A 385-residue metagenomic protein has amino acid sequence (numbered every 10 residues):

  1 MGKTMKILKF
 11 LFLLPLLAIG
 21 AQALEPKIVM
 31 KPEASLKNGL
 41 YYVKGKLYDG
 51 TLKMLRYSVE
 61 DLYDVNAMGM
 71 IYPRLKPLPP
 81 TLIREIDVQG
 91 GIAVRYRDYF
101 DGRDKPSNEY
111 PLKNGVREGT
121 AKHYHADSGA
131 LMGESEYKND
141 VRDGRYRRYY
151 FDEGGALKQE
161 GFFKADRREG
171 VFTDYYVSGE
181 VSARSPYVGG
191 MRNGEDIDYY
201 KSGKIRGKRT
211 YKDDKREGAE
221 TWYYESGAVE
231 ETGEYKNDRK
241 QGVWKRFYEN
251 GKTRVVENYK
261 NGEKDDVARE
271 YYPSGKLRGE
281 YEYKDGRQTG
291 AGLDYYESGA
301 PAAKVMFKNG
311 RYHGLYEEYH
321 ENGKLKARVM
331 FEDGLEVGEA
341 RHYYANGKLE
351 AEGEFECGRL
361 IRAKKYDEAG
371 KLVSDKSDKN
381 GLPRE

Functional and structural regions predicted by a protein language model:
M1-F10: Positively charged n-region of N-terminal signal peptides that target proteins for export
G2, A21-E385: Glycine/tyrosine- and acidic-biased, solvent-exposed loop/turn segments at the edges of beta-strands
L11-I19: Bacterial N-terminal signal peptides
